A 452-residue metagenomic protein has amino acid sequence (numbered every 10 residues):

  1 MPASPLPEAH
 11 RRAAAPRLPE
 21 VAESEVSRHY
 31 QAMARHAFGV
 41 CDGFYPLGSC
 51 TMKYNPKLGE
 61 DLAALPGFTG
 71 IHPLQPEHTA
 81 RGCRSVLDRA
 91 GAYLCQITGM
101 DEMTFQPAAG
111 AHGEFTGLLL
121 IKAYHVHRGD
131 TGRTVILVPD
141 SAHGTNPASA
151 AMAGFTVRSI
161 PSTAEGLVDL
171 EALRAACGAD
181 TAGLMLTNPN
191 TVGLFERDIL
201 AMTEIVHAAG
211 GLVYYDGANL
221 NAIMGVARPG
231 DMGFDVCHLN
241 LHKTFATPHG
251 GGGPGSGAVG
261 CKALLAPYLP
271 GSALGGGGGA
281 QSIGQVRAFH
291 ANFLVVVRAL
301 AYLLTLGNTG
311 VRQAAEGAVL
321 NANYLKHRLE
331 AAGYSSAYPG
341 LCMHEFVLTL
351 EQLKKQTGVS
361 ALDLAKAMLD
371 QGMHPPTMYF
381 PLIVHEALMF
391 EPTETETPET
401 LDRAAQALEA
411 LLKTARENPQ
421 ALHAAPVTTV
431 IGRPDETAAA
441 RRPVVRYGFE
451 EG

Functional and structural regions predicted by a protein language model:
M1-E102, L119, A227, G279 (+2 more regions): Non-catalytic terminal extensions of PLP-dependent enzymes
V21, G82-S85, H112-Q281, L320 (+3 more regions): Conserved PLP-enzyme active-site core in the AAT-like
F38-L58, Q106-G117, F245-G260, H290-V295 (+1 more regions): Conserved phosphate/anionic-ligand binding catalytic regions in large, soluble enzymes, centered on
G48, Q106, P139, T187-F195 (+5 more regions): Glycine- and other small-residue-rich loops at beta-strand/loop junctions that grip anionic moieties
T51, A109, A142, N190 (+6 more regions): Short, flexible loop/turn elements at secondary-structure junctions
H72-Q75, F105-P107, T187, K243: Cysteine-centered functional microenvironments
D101-P107, V135-V138: A short, small-residue-rich loop immediately preceding and capping a beta-strand
P254-K326: Mobile "lid/hinge" segments at catalytic clefts and subdomain interfaces of large enzymes
